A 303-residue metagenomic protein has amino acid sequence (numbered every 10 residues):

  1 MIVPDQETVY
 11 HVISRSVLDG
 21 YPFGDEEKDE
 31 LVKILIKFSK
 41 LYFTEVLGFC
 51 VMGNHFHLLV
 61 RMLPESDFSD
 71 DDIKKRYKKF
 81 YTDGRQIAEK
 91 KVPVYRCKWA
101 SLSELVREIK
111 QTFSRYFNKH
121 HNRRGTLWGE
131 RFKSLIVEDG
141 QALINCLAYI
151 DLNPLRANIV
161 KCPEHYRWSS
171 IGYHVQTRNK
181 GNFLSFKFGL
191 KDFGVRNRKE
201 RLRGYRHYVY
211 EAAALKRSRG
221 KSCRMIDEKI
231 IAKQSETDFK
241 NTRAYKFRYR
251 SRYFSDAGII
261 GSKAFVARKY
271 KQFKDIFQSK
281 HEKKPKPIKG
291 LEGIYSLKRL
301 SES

Functional and structural regions predicted by a protein language model:
M1-R203, L215-M225, I231-S303: Short catalytic/metal-binding and nucleic-acid-binding patches
Y205-Y208: Intrinsic disorder/low-complexity flexible regions in very large eukaryotic scaffold/regulatory proteins, enriched
